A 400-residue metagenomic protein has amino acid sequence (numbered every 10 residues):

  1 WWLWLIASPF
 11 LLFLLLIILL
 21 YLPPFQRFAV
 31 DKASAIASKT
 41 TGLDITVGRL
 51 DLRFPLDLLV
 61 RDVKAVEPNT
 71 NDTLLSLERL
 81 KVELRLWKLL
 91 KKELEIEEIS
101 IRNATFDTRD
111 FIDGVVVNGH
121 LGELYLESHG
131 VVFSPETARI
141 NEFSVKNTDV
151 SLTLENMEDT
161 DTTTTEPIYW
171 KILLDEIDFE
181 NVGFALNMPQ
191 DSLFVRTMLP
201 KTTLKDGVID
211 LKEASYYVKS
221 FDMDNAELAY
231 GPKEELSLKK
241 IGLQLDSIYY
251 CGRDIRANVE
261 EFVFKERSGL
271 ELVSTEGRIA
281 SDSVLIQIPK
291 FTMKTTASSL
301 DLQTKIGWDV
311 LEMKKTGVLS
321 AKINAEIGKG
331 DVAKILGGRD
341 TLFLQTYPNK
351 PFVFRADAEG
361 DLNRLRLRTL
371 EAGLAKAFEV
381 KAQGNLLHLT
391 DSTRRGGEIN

Functional and structural regions predicted by a protein language model:
W1-G42: N-terminal type II signal-anchor transmembrane helix that functions as the membrane-insertion/stop-transfer segment
T41, D62, A104, T160-D161 (+6 more regions): Flexible, solvent-exposed coil segments and beta strand-coil junctions, predominantly the extracellular/periplasmic
R49-E155, T165-Q190, R196-M198, T203-E260 (+3 more regions): Flexible beta-edge/linker motif
F111-I112, D340-F343: Extracellular loop and loop/strand-boundary signature of outer-membrane beta-barrel proteins
F184, A372-L374: Intrinsically disordered, low-complexity terminal regions
A226, A257-V263, L285-M293, L365-A372: Transmembrane beta-strand segments that form the barrel wall of outer-membrane beta-barrel proteins
E266-L272, K294-L300, L374-V380: Solvent-exposed loop/turn segments connecting transmembrane beta-strands in outer-membrane beta-barrel proteins
V284-T295, G307-V310, K314, G338-R339 (+1 more regions): Strand-loop-strand
